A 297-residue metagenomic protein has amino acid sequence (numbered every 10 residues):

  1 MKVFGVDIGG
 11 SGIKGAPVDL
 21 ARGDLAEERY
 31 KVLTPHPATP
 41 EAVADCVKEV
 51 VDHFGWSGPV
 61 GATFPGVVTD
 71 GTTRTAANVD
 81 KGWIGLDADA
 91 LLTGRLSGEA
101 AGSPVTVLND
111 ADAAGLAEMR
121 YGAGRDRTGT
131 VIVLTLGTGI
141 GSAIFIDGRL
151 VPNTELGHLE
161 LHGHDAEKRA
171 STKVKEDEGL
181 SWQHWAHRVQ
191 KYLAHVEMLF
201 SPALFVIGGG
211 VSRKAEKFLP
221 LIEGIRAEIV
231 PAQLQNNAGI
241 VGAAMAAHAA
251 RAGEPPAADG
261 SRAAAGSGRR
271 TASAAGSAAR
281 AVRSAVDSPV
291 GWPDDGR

Functional and structural regions predicted by a protein language model:
M1-P59, V68-R74, L92-V105, A117-I132 (+1 more regions): ATP-binding/phosphotransfer module of carbohydrate and carboxylate kinases, centering on a glycine-rich
T73-L86: A charged helix-plus-loop insertion that forms the helical arch/lid used to bind and gate nucleic-acid substrates
N78-D80, N109, N236: Asparagine-centered polar/low-complexity signal
V107-A113: Short loop/edge segments at beta-strand edges and connector loops that shape dinucleotide/nucleotide cofactor-binding
I140: Basic- and aromatic-lined ligand-binding clefts that recognize polyanionic substrates
